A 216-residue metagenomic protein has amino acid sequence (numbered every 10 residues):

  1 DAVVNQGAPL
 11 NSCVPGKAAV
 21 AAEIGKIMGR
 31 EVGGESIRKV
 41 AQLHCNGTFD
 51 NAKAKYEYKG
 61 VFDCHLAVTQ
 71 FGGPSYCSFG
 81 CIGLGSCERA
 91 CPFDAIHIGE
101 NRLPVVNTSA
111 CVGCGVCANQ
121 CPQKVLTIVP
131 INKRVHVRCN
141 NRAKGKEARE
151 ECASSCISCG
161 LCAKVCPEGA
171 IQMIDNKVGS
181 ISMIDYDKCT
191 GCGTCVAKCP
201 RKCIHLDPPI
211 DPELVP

Functional and structural regions predicted by a protein language model:
D1-V165, G169-Q172, K198, K202-P216: Ferredoxin-type iron-sulfur electron-transfer modules and their immediate structural context
K177-S180: Short acidic/glycine-enriched loop/turn segments that link adjacent beta-strands
T190: Cys/His-rich metal-coordination motifs, chiefly Zn-binding "fingers/knuckles"
G193: Basic, amphipathic alpha-helical segments enriched in Lys/Arg and hydrophobic/aromatic residues
